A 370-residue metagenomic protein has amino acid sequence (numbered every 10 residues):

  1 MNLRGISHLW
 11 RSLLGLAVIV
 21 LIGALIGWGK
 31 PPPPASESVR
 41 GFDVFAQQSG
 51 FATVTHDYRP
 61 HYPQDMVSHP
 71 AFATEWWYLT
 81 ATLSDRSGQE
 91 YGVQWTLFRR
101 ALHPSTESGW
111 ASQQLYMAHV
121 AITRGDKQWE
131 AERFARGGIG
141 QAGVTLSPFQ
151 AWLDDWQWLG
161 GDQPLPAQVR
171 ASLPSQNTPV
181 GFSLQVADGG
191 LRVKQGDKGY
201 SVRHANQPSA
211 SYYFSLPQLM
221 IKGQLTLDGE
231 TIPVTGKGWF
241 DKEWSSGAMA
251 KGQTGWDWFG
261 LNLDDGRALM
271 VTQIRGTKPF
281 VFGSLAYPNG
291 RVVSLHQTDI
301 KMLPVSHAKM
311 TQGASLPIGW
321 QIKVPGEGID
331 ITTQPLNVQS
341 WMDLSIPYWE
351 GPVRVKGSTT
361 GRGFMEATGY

Functional and structural regions predicted by a protein language model:
N2-Y370: Structured soluble/peripheral alpha/beta segments that form catalytic or ligand/cofactor-binding pockets
